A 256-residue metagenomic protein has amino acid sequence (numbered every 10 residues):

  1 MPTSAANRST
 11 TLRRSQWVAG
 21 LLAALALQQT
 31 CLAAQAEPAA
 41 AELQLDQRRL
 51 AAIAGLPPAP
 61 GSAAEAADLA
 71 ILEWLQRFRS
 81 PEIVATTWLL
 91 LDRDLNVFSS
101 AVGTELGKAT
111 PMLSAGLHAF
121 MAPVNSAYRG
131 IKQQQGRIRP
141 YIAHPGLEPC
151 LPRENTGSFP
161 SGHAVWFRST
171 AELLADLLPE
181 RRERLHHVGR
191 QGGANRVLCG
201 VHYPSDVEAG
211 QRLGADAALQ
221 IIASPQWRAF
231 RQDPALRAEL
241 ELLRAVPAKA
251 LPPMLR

Functional and structural regions predicted by a protein language model:
A5-A19: Bacterial N-terminal signal peptides that target proteins for export
R13-S15, L27-Q28, G162, S205: Residue-level micro-sites within transmembrane alpha helices that shape and flank functional polar/acidic positions
A19-Q29: Bacterial N-terminal signal peptides
T30-Q35: Sec/Tat signal peptide C-region and signal peptidase I cleavage site
A36-L198, Q220, R231, A238-E239 (+2 more regions): Hydrophobic alpha-helical bundle signature of multipass membrane enzymes
G192-I222: Interfacial helix-loop-helix junctions of multi-pass membrane proteins
Q226-Q232: Extracellularly exposed regions in secreted/surface proteins, prominently low-complexity, repeat-rich
